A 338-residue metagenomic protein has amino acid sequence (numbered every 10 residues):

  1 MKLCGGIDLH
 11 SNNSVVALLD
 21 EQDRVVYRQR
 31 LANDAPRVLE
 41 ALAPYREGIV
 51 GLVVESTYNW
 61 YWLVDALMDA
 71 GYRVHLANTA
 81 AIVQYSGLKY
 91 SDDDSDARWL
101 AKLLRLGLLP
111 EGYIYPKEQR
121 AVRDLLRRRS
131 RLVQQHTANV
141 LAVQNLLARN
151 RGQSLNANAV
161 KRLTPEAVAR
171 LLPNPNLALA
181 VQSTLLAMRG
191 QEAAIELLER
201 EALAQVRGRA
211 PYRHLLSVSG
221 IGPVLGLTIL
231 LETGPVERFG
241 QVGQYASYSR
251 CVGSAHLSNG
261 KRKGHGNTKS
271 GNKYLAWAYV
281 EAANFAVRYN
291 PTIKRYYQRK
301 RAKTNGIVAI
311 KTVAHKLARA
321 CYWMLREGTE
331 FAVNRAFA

Functional and structural regions predicted by a protein language model:
M1-D20, L100, L132: Gly/Thr-rich phosphate-binding beta-strand-loop-beta motif of the actin/hexokinase/Hsp70
N12-P36: Short glycine-rich, Thr/Ser-proximal phosphate-binding strand/loop in the N-terminal lobe of ATP-dependent enzymes
A35-G51: Short, basic/hydrophobic alpha-helical segments
I49-S56, L100: Acidic beta-strand-to-loop metal/phosphate-binding motif
H75-R127, R131, E166-A169, K261-S270 (+1 more regions): Short alpha-helix plus adjacent loop in nuclease-associated cores
L126-H214: Glycine-rich, often acidic, oxyanion-interacting loops/wings at catalytic, nucleic-acid, or phospho-protein interfaces
H214-S217, P223, T228-I307: Phosphate-backbone recognition surface of nucleic-acid-processing proteins
G260-K261, Y297-A338: Low-complexity, acidic/Ser/Thr- and charged residue-rich accessory regions of DNA metabolism proteins
